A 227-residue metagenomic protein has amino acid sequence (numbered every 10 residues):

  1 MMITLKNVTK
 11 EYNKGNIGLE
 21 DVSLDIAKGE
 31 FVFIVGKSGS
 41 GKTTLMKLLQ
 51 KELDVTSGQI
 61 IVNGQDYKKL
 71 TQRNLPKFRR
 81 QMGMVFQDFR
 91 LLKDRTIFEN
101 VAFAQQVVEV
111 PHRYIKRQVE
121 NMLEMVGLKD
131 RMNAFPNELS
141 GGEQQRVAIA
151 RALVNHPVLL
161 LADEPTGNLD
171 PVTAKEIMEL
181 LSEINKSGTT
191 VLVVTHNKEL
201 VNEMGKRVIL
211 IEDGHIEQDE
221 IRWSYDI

Functional and structural regions predicted by a protein language model:
M1-L5, K10-D21, T71, N197: A short, flexible loop at the N-terminus of ABC-type nucleotide-binding domains that lies
Q50: Helix-to-loop junction immediately C-terminal to a conserved catalytic motif
G58-D66: Conserved ABC transporter NBD signature motif
R95-A102: Short coil-to-helix segment of the ABC ATPase nucleotide-binding domain corresponding to the Q-loop/switch region
F135-L139, E143-Q145: Conserved ABC ATPase signature
V154-V158: A short, proline-enriched helix->beta-strand linker immediately N-terminal to the Walker B motif in ABC-type P-loop
L160-D163: Catalytic Walker B motif of ABC-type/P-loop ATPase nucleotide-binding domains
